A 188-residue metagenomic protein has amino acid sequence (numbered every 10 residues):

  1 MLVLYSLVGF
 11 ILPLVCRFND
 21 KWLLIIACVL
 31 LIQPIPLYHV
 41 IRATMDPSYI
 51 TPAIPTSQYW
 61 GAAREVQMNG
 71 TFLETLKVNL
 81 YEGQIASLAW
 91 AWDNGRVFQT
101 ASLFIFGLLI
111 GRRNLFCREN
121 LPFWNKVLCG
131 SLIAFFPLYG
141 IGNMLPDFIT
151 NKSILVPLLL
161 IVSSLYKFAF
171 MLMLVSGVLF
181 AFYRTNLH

Functional and structural regions predicted by a protein language model:
M1-H39: Internal alpha-helical transmembrane segments
L2-F10, V97-I105, I161, L165-M173: Membrane-embedded alpha-helical segments of multi-pass membrane proteins, especially the transmembrane helices
L14-D20, L108-E119, V178-N186: Structural signal for the C-terminal ends of transmembrane alpha-helices and the immediately following loop
C28-F106: Long hydrophobic alpha-helical segments that form multi-pass transmembrane helix bundles in integral membrane proteins
L30-H39, I133-N143: Aromatic-anchored segments of alpha-helical transmembrane domains
W124-S131, F182-H188: Functional transmembrane helices that form membrane-embedded active or gating regions
N143-S153: Juxtamembrane "helix-exit" motif on the non-cytosolic side of transmembrane helices
K152-H188: Alpha-helical transmembrane segments of multi-pass integral membrane proteins
